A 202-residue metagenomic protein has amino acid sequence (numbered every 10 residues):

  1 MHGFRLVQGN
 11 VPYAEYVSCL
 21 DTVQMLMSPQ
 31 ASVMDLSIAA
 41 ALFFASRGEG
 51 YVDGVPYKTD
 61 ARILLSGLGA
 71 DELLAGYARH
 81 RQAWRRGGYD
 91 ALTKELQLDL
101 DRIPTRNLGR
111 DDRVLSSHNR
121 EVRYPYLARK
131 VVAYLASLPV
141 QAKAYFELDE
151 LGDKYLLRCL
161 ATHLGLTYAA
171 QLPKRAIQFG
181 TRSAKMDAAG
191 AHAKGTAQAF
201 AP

Functional and structural regions predicted by a protein language model:
M1-L36, A40: A conserved beta-strand->alpha-helix junction
F4, Y51-G54, A144: Intrinsically disordered or highly flexible coil/loop and linker segments, enriched in small and charged/polar residues
P29-S32, R47-Y51, Q141: Short amphipathic alpha-helical interaction elements and helix-loop-helix interfaces that mediate dimerization
A39-T59: Phosphate/ATP-binding catalytic cores across multiple sugar-kinase/actin-like superfamilies, primarily ASKHA
P56, D60-P202: Mid-to-C-terminal catalytic subdomains of enzymes that bind/position adenosyl phosphate moieties or nucleic-acid
